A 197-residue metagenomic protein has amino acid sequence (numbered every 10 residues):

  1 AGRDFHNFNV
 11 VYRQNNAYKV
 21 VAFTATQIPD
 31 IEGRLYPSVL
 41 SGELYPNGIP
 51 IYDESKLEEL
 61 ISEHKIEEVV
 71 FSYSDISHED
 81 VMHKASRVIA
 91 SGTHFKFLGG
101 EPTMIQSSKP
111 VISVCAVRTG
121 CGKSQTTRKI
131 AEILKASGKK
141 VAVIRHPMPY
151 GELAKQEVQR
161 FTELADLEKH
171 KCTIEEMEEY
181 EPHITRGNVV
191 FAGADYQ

Functional and structural regions predicted by a protein language model:
A1-E67: A solvent-exposed beta-alpha-beta segment
G2-N7, K123, G151-L153: Short N-terminal binding/cap micro-motifs at the start of the first secondary-structure element
V10-N15, A85-R87, I130, V158-F161: Short, solvent-exposed amphipathic alpha-helical segments in soluble enzyme and RNA/protein-processing domains
V20-V21, F95, K139-V141: Hydrophobic anchor at the start of a short beta-strand that flanks the dinucleotide cofactor-binding loop
I28-R34, I76-D80, G151-L153: Short, charged/polar "capping" segments at the starts of alpha-helices and the immediately preceding loops
S38-S113: Short, basic phosphate-binding NTP loop
T103-G151: Walker A (P-loop) phosphate-binding motif
I133-Q197: ATP-dependent carboxylate-amine ligase catalytic core
